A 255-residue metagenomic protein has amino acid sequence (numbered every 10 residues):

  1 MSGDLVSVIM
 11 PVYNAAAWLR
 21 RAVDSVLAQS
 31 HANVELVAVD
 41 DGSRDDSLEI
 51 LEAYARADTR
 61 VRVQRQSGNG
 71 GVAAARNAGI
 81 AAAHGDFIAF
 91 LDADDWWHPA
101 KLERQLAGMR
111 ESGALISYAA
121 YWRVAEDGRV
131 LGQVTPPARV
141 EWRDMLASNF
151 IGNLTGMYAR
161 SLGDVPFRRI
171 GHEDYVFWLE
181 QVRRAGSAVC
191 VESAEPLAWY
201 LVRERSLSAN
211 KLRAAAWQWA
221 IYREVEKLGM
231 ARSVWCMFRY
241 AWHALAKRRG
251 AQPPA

Functional and structural regions predicted by a protein language model:
M1-L27: N-proximal low-complexity "stem/linker" segments adjacent to membrane-targeting elements
G3-V6, L27-A38, D46, D58-R62: Short loop->beta transition adjacent to catalytic acidic/histidine clusters or analogous donor-positioning motifs
A17-R20, S43-A53, W96, A100: Acidic helix N-cap motif at the loop->helix transition within catalytic regions of sugar-transfer enzymes
S25, D40-I50, G68, D92: A conserved acidic beta->alpha catalytic loop
Q66-A83, R104: Glycine-rich, basic loop-to-helix element that forms the pyrophosphate-binding segment of sugar-nucleotide handling
A81, A119, Q133-R213, W217: Conserved nucleotide-sugar donor-binding catalytic segment
I88: Short aromatic/hydrophobic "clamp" motif used to bind/position activated sugar donors
A100-L131: Conserved donor NDP-sugar-binding/catalytic core segment of glycosyltransferases
